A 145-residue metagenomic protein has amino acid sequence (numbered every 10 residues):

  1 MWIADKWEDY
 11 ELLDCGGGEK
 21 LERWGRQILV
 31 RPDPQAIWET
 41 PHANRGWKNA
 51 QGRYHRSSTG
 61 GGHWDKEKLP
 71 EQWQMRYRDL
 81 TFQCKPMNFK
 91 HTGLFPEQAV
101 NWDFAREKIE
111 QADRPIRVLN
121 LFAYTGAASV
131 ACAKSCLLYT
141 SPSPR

Functional and structural regions predicted by a protein language model:
M1-D9: Short, Gly/Pro- and small/polar-rich lid/capping loops
E8-E22, L29-P96, D103: Non-catalytic substrate-recognition/targeting regions of SAM-dependent transferases
R26, F122: Residue-level signal for inorganic ion chemistry
E97-Q111: Conserved alpha-helix/loop element of class I SAM-dependent methyltransferases that forms part of the SAM/SAH-binding
E110-D113, K134: Residue-level signal for alpha-helix termini/capping positions
P115-L121: Conserved class I S-adenosyl-L-methionine
T125-S135: Conserved SAM-binding loop of SAM-dependent methyltransferases across substrates and taxa, primarily the Class I
Y139-P144: Conserved small/polar residues in nucleotide/adenosyl-binding loops
